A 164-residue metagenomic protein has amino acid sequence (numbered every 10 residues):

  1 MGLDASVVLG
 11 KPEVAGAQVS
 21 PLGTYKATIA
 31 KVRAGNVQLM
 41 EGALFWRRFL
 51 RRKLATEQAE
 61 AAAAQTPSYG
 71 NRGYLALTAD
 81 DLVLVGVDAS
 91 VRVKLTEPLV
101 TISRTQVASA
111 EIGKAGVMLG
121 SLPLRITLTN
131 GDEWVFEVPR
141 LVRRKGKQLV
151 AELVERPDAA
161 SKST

Functional and structural regions predicted by a protein language model:
M1-L77: Anionic N-terminal interaction surfaces
V14, Q18-P21, V93, T101 (+1 more regions): Positively charged, small/polar-rich N-terminal and surface patches that mediate targeting and assembly and bind
A43-Y74, T78-P123, D132: Phosphoinositide-binding peripheral membrane targeting modules
I102-S103, A110-E111, T127, E137 (+1 more regions): Short, charged/polar low-complexity linear motifs in solvent-exposed/disordered segments
M118-D132, E152-A159: A general structural signal for short secondary-structure boundary/capping elements
T127-L149: Canonical phosphoinositide-binding patch of PH/PH-like domains
L141-T164: Pleckstrin homology
